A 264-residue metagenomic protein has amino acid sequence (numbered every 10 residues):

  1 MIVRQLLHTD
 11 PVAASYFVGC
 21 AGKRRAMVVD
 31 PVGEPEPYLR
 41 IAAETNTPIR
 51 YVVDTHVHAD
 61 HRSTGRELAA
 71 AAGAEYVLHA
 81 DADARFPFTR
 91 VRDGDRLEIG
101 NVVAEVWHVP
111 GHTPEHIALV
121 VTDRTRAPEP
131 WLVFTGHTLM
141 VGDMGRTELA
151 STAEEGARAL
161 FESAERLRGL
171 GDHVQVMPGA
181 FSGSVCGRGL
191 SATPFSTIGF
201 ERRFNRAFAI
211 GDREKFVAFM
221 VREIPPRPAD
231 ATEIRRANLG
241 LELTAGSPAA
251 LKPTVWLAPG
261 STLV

Functional and structural regions predicted by a protein language model:
M1-P48, L119-G136, G142, V264: Conserved beta-strand hairpin/beta-sheet module of binuclear metal-dependent hydrolase folds, prominently
Q5-L6, Y16-F17, R96-P128, L132 (+3 more regions): Core dinuclear metal-dependent hydrolase active-site scaffold
V18, D30, H56, L68 (+7 more regions): Divalent metal-coordination and catalytic microenvironments
V28-V29, I49-H58, V77-D81, H108-G111 (+2 more regions): Active-site neighborhood of phospho(di)ester-bond hydrolases with catalytic His/Asp-centered motifs
G33-V77: Active-site metal-binding motif and surrounding structural segment of the metallo-beta-lactamase
E36, V57-S63, D83-F86, P114-E115 (+2 more regions): Active-site environment of divalent metal-dependent phosphoester hydrolases
R126-A127, W131-L132, G142, E154-L251 (+1 more regions): Divalent-metal (often Zn2+) His-rich catalytic cores of metallo-beta-lactamase-fold enzymes
T147-A153: Short glycine-enriched, charge-decorated loop/helix-capping segments at active-site entrances that position
